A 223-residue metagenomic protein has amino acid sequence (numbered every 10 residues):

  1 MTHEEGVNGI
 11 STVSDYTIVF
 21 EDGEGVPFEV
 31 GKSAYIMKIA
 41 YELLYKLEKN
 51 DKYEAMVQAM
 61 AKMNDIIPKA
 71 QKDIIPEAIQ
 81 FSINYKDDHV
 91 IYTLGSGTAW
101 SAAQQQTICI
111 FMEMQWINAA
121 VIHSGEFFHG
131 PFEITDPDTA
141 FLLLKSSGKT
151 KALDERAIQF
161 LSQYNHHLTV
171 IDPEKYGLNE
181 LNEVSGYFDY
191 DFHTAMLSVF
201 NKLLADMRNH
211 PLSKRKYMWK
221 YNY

Functional and structural regions predicted by a protein language model:
M1-Y53, A59, S96, L144-E174: Glycine-rich phosphate-binding loops that contact phosphosugars or nucleotide phosphates
T12, N84-D87, I134-D138: Flexible, charged surface loops at secondary-structure boundaries
E24, Y41-I122, F128, K214-Y223: Active-site phosphate/pyrophosphate-binding segments
G31-K38, D136-P137, L181-D191: Short, surface-exposed amphipathic charged segments that create phosphate/polyanion-binding patches used for binding
I36-L43, T107, L197-L204: Buried hydrophobic packing segments
A102-L168: Internal helical hairpin/lid segments
Q163, E174-K216: Structured C-terminal subdomain patch of bacterial secreted/periplasmic proteins
